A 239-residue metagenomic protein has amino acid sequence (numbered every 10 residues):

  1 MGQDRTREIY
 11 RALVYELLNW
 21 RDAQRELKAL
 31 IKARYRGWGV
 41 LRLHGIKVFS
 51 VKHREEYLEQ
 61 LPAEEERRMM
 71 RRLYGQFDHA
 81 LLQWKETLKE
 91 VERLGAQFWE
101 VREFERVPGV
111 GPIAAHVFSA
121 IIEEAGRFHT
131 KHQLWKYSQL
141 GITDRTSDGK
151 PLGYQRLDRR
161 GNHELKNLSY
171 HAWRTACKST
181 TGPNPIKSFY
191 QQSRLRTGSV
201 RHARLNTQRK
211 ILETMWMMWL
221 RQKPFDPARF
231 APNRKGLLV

Functional and structural regions predicted by a protein language model:
M1-R7, C177-K178: Short, polar/flexible loop-turn hinges at active-site or ligand-entry regions and domain interfaces
R5-E8, A12-E103, R234, L238: Glycine-rich, often acidic, oxyanion-interacting loops/wings at catalytic, nucleic-acid, or phospho-protein interfaces
T6, Y10-L13, E66, A115 (+4 more regions): Short runs of predominantly hydrophobic/aromatic residues within well-ordered alpha helices that form helix-helix
L27-K28, K85, E123-R127, T175-P183 (+1 more regions): Short helix-capping/linker segments at secondary-structure and domain boundaries
R34, Q83, T87-E90, I121 (+5 more regions): Generic, well-ordered alpha-helical scaffold segments in large soluble proteins
E103-R106, P112-V200: Phosphate-backbone recognition surface of nucleic-acid-processing proteins
G149-K150, K187-V239: Low-complexity, acidic/Ser/Thr- and charged residue-rich accessory regions of DNA metabolism proteins
